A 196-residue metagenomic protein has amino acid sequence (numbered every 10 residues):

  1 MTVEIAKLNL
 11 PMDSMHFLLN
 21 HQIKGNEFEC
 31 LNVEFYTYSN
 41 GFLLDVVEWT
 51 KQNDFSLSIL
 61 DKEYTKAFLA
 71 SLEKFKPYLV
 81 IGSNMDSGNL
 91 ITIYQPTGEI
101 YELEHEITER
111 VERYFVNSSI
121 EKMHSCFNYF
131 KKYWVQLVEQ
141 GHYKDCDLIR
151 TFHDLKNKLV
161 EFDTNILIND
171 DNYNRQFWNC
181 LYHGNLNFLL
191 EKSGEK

Functional and structural regions predicted by a protein language model:
M1-L90, T164-K196: A surface-exposed partner-binding patch
V33-H153: Long, low-complexity, intrinsically disordered segments enriched in glycines and aromatic residues
H153-F162, I166: Eukaryotic C-terminal
